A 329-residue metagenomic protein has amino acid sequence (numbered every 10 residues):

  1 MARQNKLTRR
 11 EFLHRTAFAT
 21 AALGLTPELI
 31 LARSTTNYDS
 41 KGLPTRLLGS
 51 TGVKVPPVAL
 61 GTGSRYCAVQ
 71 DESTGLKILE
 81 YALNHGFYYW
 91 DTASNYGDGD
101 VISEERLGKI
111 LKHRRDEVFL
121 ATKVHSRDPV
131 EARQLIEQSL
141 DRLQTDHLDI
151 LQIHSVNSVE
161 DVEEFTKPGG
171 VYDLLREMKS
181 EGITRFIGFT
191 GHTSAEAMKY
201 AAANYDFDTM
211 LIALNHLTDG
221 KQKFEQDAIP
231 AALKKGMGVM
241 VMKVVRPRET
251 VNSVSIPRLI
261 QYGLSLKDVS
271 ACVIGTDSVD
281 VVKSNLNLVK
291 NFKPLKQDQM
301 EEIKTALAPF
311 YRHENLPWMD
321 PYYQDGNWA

Functional and structural regions predicted by a protein language model:
A2-T20: N-terminal secretory signal peptides and thylakoid transit peptides that target proteins across membranes
A19, L83, Y88, K223-A329: Structured C-terminal cap/extension of enzyme domains
P27-A59: C-terminal segment of N-terminal export signals and the immediately downstream linker at the start of the mature
L48, L60, W90, L107 (+5 more regions): Conserved, mostly hydrophobic/aromatic
G61-E72, K123-V130, V251-N252: Active-site mouth loops of central-metabolism enzymes
D91-I110, S158-E160: Glycine-rich, proline-tolerant flexible connector loops at the mouths of alpha/beta enzymes
E104-A121, Y172-E177: Alpha-helix-loop-beta-strand connector modules within alpha/beta enzyme cores
R127-H216, G220-F224, L233-M240: Glycine/proline-rich, positively charged, aromatic-decorated active-site loop/lid region on the catalytic face
